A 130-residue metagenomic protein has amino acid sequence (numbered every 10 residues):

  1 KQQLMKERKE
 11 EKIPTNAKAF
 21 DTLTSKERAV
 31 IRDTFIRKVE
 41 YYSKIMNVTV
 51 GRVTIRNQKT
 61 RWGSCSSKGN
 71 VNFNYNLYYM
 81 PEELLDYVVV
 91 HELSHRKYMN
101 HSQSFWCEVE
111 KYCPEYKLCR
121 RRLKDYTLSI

Functional and structural regions predicted by a protein language model:
K1-D86, R96-I130: Active-site-proximal or metal-binding-adjacent scaffold patches in catalytic folds
V89: Walker B beta-strand of ABC/ABC-like P-loop ATPase nucleotide-binding domains, specifically the conserved hydrophobic
E92: Walker B catalytic acidic pair
